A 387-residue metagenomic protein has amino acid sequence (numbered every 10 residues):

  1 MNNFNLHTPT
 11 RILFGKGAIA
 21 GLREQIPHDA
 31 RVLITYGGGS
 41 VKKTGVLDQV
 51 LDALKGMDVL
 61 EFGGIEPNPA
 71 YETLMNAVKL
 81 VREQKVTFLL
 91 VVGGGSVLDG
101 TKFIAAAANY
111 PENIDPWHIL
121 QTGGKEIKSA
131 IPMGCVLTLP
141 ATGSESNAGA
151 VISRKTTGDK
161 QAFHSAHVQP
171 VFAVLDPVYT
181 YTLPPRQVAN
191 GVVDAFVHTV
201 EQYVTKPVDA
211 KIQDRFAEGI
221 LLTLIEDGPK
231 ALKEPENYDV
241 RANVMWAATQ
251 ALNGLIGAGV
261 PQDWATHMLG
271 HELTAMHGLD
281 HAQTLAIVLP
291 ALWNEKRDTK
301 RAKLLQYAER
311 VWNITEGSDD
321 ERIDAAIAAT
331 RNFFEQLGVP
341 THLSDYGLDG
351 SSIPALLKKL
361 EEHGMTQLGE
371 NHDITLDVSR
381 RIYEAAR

Functional and structural regions predicted by a protein language model:
M1-F88, L343: ATP/NTP phosphate-donor binding region
T10, Y110-D209, Q306: A glycine/threonine-rich phosphate-anchoring loop and its flanking beta-alpha core in nucleotide/phosphate-binding
A77-V78, V97-P111, S146-G149: Short Gly/Thr/Asp-enriched flexible loops that form oxyanion-binding sites at enzyme active sites
V86-K102, T138-S144, M276-L279: Glycine/serine-rich anion-binding loops at beta->alpha junctions that coordinate negatively charged ligand groups
F196-V200, R241-L252, L289, T330 (+3 more regions): Short alpha-helical scaffolding segments that buttress acidic/His motifs in well-ordered protein cores
Q202, K206-A329: Active-site segments that bind and position negatively charged phosphate/pyrophosphate groups
V311-R387: C-terminal charged capping/lid subdomain of soluble metabolic enzymes
